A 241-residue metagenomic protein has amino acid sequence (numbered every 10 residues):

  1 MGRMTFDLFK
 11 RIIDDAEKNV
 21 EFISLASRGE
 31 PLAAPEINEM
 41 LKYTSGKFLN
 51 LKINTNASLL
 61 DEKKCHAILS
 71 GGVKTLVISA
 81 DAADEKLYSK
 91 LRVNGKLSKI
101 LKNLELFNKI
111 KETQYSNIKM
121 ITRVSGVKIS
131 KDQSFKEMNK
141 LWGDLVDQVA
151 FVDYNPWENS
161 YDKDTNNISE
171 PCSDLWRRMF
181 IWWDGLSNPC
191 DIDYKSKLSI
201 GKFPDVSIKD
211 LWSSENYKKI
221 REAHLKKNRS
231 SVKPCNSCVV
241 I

Functional and structural regions predicted by a protein language model:
M1-T75, K86, K90, S98 (+1 more regions): Conserved alpha-helical substructure of the radical SAM core
K10, N38, S98-L101, E105 (+5 more regions): Generic alpha-helical structural signal
E17-A26, G46-K52, S70-A82, S98-D164 (+1 more regions): Conserved C-terminal portion of the radical SAM core fold that forms the substrate/S-adenosylmethionine-binding
G29-P31, S58-L59, G126-K131, L198: Short histidine/acidic/glycine/proline-rich micro-motifs that form metal- and phosphate-coordinating active-site loops
K109-I121, K140-T165, L186, D191-I241: C-terminal accessory region of radical SAM enzymes
E170: Nucleotide-sugar-dependent
S173-L175: Short, small/polar residue-rich loop motifs at catalytic or cofactor-binding pockets
